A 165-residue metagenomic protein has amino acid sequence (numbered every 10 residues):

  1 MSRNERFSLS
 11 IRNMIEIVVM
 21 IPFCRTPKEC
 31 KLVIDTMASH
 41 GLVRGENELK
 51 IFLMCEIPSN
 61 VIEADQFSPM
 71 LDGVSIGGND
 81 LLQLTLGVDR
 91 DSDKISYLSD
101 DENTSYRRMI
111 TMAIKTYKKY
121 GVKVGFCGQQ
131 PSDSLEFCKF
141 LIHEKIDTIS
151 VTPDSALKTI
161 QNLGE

Functional and structural regions predicted by a protein language model:
M1-E165: Conserved alpha/beta-domain cores
